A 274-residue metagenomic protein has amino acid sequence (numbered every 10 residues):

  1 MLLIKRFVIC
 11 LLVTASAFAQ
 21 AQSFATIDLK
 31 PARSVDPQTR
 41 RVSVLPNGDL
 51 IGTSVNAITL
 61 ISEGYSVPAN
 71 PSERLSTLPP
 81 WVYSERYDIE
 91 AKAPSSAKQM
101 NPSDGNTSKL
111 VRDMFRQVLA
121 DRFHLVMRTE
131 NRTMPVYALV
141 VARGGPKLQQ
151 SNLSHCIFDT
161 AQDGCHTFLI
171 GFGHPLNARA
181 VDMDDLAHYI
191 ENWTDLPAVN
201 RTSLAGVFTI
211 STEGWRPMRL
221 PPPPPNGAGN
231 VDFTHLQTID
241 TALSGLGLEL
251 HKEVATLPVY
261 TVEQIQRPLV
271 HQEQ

Functional and structural regions predicted by a protein language model:
M1-L11: Bacterial N-terminal signal peptides that target proteins for export
L2-L3, A19-Q274: Beta-strand-rich assembly/attachment modules of structural machines
L11-Q20: Hydrophobic h-region of N-terminal signal peptides that target proteins for export in Gram-negative bacteria
